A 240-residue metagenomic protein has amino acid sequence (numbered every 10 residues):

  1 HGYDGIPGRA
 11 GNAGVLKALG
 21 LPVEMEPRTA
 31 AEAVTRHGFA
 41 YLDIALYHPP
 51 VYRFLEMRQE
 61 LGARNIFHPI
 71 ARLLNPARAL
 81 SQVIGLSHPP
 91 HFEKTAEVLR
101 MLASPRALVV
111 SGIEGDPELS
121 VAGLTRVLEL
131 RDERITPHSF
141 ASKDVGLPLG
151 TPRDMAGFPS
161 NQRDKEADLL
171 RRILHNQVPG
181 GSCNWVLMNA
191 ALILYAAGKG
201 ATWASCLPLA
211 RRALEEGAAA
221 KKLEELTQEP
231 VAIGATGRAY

Functional and structural regions predicted by a protein language model:
H1-E24: Substrate-binding N-lobe of the ribokinase-like
K17-E24, T29, T35-Y240: Glycine-rich anion-binding loops and their surrounding alpha/beta cores
